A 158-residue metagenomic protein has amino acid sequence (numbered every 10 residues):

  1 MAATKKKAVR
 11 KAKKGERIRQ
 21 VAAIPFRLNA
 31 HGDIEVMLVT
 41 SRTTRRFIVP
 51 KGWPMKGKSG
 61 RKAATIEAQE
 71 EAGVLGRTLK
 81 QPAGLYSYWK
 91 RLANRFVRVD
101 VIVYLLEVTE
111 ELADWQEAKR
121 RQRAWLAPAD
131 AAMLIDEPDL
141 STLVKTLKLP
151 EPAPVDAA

Functional and structural regions predicted by a protein language model:
A2-P50: N-terminal strand-loop-strand
R19-V21, I34, V99-I102, R121: Change "...and in nucleic-acid phosphodiester-cleaving endonucleases..." to "...and in nucleic-acid processing enzymes
H31-L75: Conserved Nudix-box catalytic region and its N-terminal flanking loop in Nudix hydrolases and closely related
I48, R98, W125: Short aromatic/basic micro-patch
T65-R77, D136, L140, L149: Short, intrinsically disordered, mixed-charge
G73-L112: Active-site segment of metal-dependent pyrophosphate-handling enzymes, primarily the Nudix hydrolase catalytic core
V103-T146: NUDIX/MutT-family hydrolases
P152-A158: Short, charged, intrinsically disordered terminal tails
